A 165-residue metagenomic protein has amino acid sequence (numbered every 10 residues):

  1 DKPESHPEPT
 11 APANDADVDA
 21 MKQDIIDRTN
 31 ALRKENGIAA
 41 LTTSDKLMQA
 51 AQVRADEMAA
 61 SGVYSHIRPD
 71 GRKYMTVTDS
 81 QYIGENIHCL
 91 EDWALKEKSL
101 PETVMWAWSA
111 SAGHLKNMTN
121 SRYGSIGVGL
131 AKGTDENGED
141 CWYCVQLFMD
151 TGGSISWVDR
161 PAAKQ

Functional and structural regions predicted by a protein language model:
D1-A13, R160-Q165: Ser/Thr/Gly/Pro-rich low-complexity, disordered linker/stalk segments of secreted and cell-surface proteins
K2-E4, K22, K34, K46 (+5 more regions): Context-gated lysine
E4-H6, Y64, A112, C144: Intrinsically disordered, low-complexity regions enriched for glutamine and histidine
E8-A20, K34-S44, E85-K98, E102-M105: Second-shell loop/turn segments in exported
A13-M75, S121-G127, A131: Short, well-ordered surface patches within globular domains
K73-G152: A well-ordered secondary-structure block
T151-R160: Short, charged low-complexity linker/loop segments at the C-terminal edge of domains
